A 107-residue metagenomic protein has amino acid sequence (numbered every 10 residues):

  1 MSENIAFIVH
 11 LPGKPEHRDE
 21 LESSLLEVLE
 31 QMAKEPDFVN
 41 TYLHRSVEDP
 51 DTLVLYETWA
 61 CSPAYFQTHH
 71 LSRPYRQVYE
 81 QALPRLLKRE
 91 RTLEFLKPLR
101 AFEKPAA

Functional and structural regions predicted by a protein language model:
M1-I5, Y42-D51, E80-A107: Glycine-rich beta-strand-turn "strand-cap" elements at beta-sheet edges
E3-I5, E20, D37-F38: Short, flexible segments with low predicted structural confidence
I5-P12, N40-H70: Short, well-ordered beta-strand segments in beta-rich or mixed alpha/beta enzyme and ligand-binding folds
P12-L21: Short, surface-exposed ligand-recognition loops at beta-strand->loop->(often short) alpha-helix junctions that present
E27, A33-V39, T58-E94: An amphipathic, aromatic/His-enriched active-site/gating alpha helix that lines ligand/cofactor pockets
